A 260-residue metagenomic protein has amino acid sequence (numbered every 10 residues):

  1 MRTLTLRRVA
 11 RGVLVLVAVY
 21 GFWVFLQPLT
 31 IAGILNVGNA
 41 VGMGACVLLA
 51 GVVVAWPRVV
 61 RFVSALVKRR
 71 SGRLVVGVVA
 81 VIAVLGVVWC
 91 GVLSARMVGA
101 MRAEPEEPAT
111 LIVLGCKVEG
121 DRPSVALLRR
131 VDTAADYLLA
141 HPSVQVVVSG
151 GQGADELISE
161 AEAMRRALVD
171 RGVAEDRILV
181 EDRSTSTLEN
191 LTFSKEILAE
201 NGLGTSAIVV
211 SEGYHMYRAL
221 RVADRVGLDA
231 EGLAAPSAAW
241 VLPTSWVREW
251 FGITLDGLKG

Functional and structural regions predicted by a protein language model:
M1-R2, R61-S71: Membrane-interfacial, low-structure loops and terminal tails that flank and connect transmembrane helices in multi-pass
R2-V9, S71, A239, P243 (+1 more regions): Structural motif marking the loop-to-transmembrane transition
R8-F62: Membrane-embedded alpha-helical segments of integral membrane proteins
G21-P28, G86-S94: Short hydrophobic alpha-helical membrane-anchoring segments
R69-L93: Internal/C-terminal transmembrane anchor helices
V88-W246, K259: A structural signal for short, hydrophobic/glycine-enriched beta-strand patches
F251-K259: Short, low-complexity, Pro/Ser/Thr/Gly-rich segments in the mature regions of secreted, periplasmic
